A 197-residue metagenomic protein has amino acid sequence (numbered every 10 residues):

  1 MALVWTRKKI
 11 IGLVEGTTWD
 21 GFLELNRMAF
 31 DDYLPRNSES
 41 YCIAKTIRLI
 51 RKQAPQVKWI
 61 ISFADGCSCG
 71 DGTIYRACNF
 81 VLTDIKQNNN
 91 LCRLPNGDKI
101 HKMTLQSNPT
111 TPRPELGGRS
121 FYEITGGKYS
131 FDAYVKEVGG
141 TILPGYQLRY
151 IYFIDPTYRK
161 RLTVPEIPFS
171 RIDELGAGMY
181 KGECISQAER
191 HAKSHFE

Functional and structural regions predicted by a protein language model:
M1-L3: Short glycine-/small-residue motifs
W5-G140: Acyl-donor binding region in acyl/amide transferases
I10, T157-R159: Short, acidic Gly/Pro/Ser/Thr-rich loop/turn segments
N79, T110, R161-T163, S170: Short alpha-helical interface patches
G140-T141, K160-V164: Hydrophobic helices that insert into or interface with lipid environments
G145-Y150: Short hydrophobic/aromatic beta-strand or adjacent loop that forms the aromatic wall/cage of a ligand/substrate-binding
I151-P156: Short beta-strand-to-coil "C-cap" segments at the C-terminal boundary of structured domains/repeats, marking
T163-E197: Short, cationic low-complexity segments
